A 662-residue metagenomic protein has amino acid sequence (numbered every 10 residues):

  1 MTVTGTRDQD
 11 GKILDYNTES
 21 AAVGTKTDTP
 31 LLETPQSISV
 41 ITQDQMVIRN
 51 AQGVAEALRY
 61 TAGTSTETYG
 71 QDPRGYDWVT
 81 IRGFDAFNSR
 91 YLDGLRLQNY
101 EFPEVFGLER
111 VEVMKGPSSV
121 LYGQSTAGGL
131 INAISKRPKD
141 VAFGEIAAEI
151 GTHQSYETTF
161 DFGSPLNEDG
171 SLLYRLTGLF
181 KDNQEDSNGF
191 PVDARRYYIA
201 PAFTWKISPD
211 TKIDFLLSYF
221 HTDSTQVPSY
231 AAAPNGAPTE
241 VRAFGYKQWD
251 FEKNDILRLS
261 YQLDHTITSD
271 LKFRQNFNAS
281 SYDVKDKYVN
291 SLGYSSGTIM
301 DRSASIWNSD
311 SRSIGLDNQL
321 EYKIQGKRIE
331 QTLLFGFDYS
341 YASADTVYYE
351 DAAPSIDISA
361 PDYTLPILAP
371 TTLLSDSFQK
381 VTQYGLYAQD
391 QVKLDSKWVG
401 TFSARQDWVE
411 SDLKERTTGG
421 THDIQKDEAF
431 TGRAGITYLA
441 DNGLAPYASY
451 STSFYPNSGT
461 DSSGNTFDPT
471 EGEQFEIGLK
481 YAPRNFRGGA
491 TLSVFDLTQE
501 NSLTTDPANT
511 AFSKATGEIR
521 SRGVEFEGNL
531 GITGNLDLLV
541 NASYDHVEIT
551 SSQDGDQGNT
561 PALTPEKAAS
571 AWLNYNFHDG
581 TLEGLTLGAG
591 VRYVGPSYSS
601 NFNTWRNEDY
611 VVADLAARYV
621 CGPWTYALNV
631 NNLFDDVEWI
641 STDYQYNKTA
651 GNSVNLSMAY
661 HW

Functional and structural regions predicted by a protein language model:
T2-A142, I146, S453, I477 (+1 more regions): Acidic, small-polar-rich N-terminal luminal/periplasmic segments of exported/outer-membrane proteins
F143, I150-T225, W249-T266: Transmembrane beta-barrel wall of Gram-negative outer-membrane proteins
T204-D210, S218, S311, E330-L334 (+4 more regions): Structural signature of Gram-negative outer-membrane beta-barrels, strongest in the C-terminal barrel of TonB-dependent
A231-F244, Y294-M300, V347-D376, T421-D423 (+1 more regions): Surface-exposed loop/turn segments flanking beta-strands in extracellular/periplasmic regions
L259-Y282, R302-E415: Face-selective signature of the C-terminal outer-membrane beta-barrel domain
Q262-T266, D270-N278, Y282-N290, P446 (+2 more regions): Membrane-embedded beta-barrel scaffold of Gram-negative outer-membrane proteins
K397, D496, A515-S600, V637 (+1 more regions): Gram-negative outer-membrane beta-barrel transporters
R592-S600, R618-W662: C-terminal beta-signal and adjacent terminal beta-strands/loops of Gram-negative outer-membrane beta-barrel proteins
